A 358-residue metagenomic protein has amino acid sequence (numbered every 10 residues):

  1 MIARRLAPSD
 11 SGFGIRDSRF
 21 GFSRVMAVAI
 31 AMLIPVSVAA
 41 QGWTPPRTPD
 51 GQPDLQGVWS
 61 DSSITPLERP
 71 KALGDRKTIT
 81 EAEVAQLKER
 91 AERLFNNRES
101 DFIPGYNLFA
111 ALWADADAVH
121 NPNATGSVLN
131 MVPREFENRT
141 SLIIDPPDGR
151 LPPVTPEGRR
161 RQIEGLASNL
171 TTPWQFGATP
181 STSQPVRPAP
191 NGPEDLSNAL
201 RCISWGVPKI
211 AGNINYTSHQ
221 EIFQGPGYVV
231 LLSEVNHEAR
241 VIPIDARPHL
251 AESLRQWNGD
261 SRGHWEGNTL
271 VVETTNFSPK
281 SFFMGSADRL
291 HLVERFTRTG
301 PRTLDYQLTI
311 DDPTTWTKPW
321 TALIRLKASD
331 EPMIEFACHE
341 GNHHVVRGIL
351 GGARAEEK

Functional and structural regions predicted by a protein language model:
M1-F22: N-terminal secretory signal peptides that target proteins for export/translocation
I2-A3, V36-K358: PEST-like low-complexity, intrinsically disordered acidic/proline/serine-rich tracts that flank trafficking/processing
R16, G21-S37: Bacterial N-terminal signal peptides
